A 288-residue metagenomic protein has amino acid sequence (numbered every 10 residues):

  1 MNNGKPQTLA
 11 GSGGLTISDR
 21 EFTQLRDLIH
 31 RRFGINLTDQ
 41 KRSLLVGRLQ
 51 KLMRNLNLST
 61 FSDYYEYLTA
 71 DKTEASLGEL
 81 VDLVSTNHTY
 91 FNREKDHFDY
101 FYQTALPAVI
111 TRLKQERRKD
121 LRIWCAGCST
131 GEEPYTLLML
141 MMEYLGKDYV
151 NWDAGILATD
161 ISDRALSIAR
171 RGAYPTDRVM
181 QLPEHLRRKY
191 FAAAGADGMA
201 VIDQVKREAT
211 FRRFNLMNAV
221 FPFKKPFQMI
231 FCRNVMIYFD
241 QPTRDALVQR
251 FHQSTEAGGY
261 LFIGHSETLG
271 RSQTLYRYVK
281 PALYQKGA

Functional and structural regions predicted by a protein language model:
N2-R122, G264: Conserved AdoMet
R118-G131, L157: Conserved class I S-adenosyl-L-methionine
A126, K147-F231, V235-A246, T268-G270 (+1 more regions): Extended basic-aromatic, gly/pro-enriched interface segments that bind polyanionic ligands
T130-Y149: Conserved SAM-binding loop of SAM-dependent methyltransferases across substrates and taxa, primarily the Class I
D245-A257: A short glycine-rich, Lys/Arg-flanked "PGG" loop and its adjoining helix->strand segment in the class I
A257-H265: Conserved beta-strand signature within the Rossmann-like core of class I S-adenosyl-L-methionine
E267-A288: Class I S-adenosyl-L-methionine
